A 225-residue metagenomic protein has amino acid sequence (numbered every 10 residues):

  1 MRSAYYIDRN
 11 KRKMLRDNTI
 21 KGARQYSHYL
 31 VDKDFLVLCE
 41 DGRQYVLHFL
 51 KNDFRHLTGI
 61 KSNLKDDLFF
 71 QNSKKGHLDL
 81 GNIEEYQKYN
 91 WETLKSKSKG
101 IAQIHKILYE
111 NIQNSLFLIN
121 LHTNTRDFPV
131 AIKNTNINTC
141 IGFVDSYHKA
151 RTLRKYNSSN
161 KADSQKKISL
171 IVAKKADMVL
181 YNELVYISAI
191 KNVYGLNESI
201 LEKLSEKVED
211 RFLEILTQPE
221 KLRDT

Functional and structural regions predicted by a protein language model:
M1-T125, S169, A173-T225: An acidic, glycine-rich, mixed-charge low-complexity segment common to nucleic-acid enzymes
L116-C140: Active-site periphery "cap/insert" segments of enzyme catalytic domains
A131-K191: Compact beta-sheet-dominated globular domain cores
